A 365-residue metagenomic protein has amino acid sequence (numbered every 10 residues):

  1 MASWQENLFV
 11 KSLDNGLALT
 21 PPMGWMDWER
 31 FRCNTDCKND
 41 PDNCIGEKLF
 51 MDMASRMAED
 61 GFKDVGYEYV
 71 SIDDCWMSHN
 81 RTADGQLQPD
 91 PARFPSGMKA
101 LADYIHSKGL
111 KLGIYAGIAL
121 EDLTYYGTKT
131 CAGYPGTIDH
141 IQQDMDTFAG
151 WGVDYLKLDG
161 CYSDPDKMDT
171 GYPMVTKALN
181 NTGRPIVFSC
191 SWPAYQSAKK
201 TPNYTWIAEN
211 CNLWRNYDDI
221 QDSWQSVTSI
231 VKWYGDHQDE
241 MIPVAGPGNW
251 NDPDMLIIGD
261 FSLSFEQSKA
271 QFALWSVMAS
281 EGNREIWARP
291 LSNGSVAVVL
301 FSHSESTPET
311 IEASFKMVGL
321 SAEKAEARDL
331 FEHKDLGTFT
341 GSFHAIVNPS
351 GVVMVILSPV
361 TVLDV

Functional and structural regions predicted by a protein language model:
A2-C44, I186, R284: N-terminal module-boundary/linker segments of secreted carbohydrate-active enzymes
L19-D27, G66-D73, K111-A116, A149 (+7 more regions): Structural recognition of the beta-strand scaffold that forms the well-ordered cores of secreted hydrolase catalytic
R30-N39, G46, F50-P165: Aromatic-lined carbohydrate-binding/catalytic grooves of carbohydrate-active enzymes
T137-Q143, V187-A279: Glycan-recognition surfaces
Y155, G160-A194: Extracytoplasmic, non-cytosolic globular domains
W275-M278, G282-L320: Carbohydrate-binding surface patches
K316-E332: Solvent-exposed beta-hairpin/edge-strand motifs
G337-V365: C-terminal beta-strand-rich structural cap/linker in extracellular carbohydrate-active enzymes
